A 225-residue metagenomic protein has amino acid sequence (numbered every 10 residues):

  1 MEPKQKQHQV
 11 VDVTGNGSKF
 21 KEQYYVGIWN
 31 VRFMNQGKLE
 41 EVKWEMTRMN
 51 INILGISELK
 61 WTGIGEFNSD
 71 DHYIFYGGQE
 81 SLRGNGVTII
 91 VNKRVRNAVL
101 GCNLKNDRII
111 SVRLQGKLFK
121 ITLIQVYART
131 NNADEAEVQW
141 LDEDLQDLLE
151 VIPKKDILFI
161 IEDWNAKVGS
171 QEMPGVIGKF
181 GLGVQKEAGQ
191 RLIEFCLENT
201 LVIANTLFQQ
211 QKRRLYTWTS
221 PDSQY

Functional and structural regions predicted by a protein language model:
M1-Y225: A shared catalytic/ligand-binding motif for oxyanion handling
